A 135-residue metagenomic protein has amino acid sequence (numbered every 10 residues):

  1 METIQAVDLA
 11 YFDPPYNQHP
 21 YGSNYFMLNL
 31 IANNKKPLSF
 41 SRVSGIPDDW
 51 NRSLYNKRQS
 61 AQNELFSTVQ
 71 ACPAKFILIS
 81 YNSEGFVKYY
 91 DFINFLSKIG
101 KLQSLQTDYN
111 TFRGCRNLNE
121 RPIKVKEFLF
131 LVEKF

Functional and structural regions predicted by a protein language model:
M1-F135: Class I S-adenosyl-L-methionine-dependent methyltransferase catalytic core
